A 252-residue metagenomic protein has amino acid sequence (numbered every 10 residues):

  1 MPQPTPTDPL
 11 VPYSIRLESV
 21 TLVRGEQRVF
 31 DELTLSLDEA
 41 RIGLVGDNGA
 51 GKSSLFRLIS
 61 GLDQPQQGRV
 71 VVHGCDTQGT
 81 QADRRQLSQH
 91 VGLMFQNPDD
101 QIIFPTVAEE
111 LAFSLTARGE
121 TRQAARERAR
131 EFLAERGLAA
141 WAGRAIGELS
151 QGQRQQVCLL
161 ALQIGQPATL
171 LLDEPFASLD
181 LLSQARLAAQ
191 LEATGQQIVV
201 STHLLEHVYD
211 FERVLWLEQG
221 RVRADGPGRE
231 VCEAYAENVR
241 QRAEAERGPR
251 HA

Functional and structural regions predicted by a protein language model:
I15, V29-E32: Conserved structural motif at the start of ABC-family nucleotide-binding domains
S60: Helix-to-loop junction immediately C-terminal to a conserved catalytic motif
R69-Q86: ABC ATPase NBD Q-loop/coupling interface
Q123-W141: Conserved ABC ATPase "signature" region
A145-L149: Conserved ABC ATPase signature
L162-Q163: ABC ATPase C-loop
L170-E174: Catalytic Walker B motif of ABC-type/P-loop ATPase nucleotide-binding domains
R221-A245: Conserved beta-strand-loop-alpha-helix hinge in the C-terminal portion of ABC ATPase nucleotide-binding domains
